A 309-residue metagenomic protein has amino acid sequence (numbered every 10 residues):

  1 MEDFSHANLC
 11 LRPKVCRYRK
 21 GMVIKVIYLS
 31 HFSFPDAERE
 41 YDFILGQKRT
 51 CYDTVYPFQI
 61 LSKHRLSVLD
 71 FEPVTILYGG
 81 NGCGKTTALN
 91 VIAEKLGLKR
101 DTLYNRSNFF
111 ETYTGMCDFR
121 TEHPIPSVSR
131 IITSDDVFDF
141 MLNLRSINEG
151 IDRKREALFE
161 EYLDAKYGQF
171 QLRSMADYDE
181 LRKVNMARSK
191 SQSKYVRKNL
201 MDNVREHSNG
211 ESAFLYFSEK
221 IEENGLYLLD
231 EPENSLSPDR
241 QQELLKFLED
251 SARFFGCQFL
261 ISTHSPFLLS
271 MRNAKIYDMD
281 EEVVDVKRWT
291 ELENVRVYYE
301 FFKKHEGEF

Functional and structural regions predicted by a protein language model:
G21, D239-Q258, S265-F309: C-terminal lobe/lid and adjacent interdomain/linker elements of RecA-like ASCE P-loop ATPase modules
V23-L66: N-terminal pre-Walker A segment at the start of P-loop NTPase domains
E72-R106: Phosphate-binding glycine-rich loops of NTP-binding sites
L96-I125: Flexible phosphate/Mg2+-sensing switch loops adjacent to catalytic phosphate-binding sites
M116-R155, E291-E293: Conserved nucleotide-sensing/catalytic segment adjacent to the nucleotide-binding pocket in NTP-handling enzymes
I131, G150-A165, F170, Y178-E222 (+1 more regions): Conserved ABC ATPase signature
E223-L226, F255-L260: Loop/turn-to-beta-strand initiation segments
